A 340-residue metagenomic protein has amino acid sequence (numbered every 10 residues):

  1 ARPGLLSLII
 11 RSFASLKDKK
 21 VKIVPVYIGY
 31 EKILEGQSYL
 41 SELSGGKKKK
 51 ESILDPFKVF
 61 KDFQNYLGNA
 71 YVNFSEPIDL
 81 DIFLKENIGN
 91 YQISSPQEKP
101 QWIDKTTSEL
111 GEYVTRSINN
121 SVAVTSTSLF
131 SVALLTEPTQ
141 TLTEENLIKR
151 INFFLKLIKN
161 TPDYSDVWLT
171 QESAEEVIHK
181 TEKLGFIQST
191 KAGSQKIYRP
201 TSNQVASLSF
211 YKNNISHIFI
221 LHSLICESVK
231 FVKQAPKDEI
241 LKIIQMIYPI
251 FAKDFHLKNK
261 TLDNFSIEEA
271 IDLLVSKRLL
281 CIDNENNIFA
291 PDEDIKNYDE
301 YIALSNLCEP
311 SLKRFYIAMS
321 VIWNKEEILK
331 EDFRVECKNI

Functional and structural regions predicted by a protein language model:
A1-I340: Membrane-interfacial terminal anchoring regions of lipid-handling membrane enzymes
